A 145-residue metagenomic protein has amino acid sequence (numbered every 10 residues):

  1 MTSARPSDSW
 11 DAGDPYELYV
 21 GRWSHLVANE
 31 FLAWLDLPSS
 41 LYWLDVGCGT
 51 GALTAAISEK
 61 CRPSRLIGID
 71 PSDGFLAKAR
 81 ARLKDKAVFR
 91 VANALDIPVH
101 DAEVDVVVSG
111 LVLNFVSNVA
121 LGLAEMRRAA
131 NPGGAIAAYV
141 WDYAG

Functional and structural regions predicted by a protein language model:
M1-G13: N-terminal, positively charged/glycine-rich alpha-helical extensions of SAM-dependent methyltransferases
W10-R22: Class I SAM-dependent methyltransferase Rossmann-like catalytic core, especially the SAM/SAH-binding loop
R22-L41, A56: Conserved alpha-helix/loop element of class I SAM-dependent methyltransferases that forms part of the SAM/SAH-binding
Y42-I97, L121: Class I SAM-dependent methyltransferase SAM/SAH-binding core
L95-V107: A short acidic, Gly/Pro-enriched loop at the edge of an enzyme's catalytic core that lines a small-molecule cofactor
D105-V119, D142: A short SAM/SAH-binding and catalytic strip from SAM-dependent methyltransferases
A120-A135: A short glycine-rich, Lys/Arg-flanked "PGG" loop and its adjoining helix->strand segment in the class I
A135-G145: Conserved class I S-adenosyl-L-methionine
